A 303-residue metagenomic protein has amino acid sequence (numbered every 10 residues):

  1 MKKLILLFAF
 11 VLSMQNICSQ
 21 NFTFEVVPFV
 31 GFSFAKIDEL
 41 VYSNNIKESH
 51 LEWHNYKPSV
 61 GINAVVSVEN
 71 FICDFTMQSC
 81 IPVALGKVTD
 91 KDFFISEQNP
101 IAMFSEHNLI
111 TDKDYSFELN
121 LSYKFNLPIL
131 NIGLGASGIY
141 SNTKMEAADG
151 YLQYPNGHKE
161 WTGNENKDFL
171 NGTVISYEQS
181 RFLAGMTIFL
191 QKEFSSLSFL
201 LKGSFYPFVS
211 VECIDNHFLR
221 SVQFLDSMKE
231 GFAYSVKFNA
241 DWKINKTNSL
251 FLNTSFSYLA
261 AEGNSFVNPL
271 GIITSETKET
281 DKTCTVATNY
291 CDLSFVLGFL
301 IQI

Functional and structural regions predicted by a protein language model:
M1-L4, Q20: Positively charged n-region of N-terminal signal peptides that target proteins for export
L4-Q15: Sec-dependent N-terminal signal peptides
S19-Q20, P207: Boundary of Sec targeting at the N-terminus
Q20-F34: Transmembrane beta-strand segments of Gram-negative outer membrane beta-barrel proteins
V30, V60-V68, F117-Y123, A136-Y140 (+5 more regions): Residues on the lipid-exposed face of transmembrane beta-strands in outer-membrane beta-barrel proteins
F34-K57, C80-F117, S141-R181, Y206-K237 (+1 more regions): Extracellular/periplasm-exposed beta-strand and loop segments of Gram-negative cell-envelope proteins, dominated by
N70-F75, L127-I132, S196-F199, K246-L252: Repeated loop/turn-to-beta-strand initiation elements of outer-membrane beta-barrel proteins
Y123, L127-A148: Internal, conserved structured core segments that host functional sites
